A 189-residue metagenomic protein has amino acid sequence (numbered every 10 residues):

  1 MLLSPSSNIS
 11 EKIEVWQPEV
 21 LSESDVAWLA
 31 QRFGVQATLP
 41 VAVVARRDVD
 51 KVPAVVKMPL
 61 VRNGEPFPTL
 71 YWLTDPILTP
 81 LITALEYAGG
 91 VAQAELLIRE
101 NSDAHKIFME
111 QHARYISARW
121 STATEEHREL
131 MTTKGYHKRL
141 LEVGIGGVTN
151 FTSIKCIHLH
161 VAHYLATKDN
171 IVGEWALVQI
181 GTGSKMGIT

Functional and structural regions predicted by a protein language model:
L2-N63: Short N-terminal edge-element motif at the start of the domain
Q17, V35, N63-L70, L141-T149: Conserved aromatic-histidine-acidic binding/catalytic patches
P18, L97-A104, G146, N150: Intrinsic-disorder-associated interaction segments
V26, Y87-V91, I154: Alpha-helix initiation and N-capping motif
R46-N101: Aromatic- and glycine-enriched beta-alpha-beta binding-site module
L78-G135: An exposed acidic His-Trp-rich patch
W120-T189: C-terminal charged interaction modules
